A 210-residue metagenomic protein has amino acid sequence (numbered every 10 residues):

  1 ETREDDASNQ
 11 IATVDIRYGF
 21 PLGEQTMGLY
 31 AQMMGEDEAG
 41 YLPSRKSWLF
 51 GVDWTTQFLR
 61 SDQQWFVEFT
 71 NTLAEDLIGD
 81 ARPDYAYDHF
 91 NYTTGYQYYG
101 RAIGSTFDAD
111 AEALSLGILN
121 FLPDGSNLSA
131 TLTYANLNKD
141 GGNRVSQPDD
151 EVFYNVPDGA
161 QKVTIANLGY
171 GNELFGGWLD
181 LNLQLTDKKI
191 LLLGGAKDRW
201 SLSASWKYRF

Functional and structural regions predicted by a protein language model:
E1-F210: Exposed, low-structure sequence patches enriched in small/polar residues
